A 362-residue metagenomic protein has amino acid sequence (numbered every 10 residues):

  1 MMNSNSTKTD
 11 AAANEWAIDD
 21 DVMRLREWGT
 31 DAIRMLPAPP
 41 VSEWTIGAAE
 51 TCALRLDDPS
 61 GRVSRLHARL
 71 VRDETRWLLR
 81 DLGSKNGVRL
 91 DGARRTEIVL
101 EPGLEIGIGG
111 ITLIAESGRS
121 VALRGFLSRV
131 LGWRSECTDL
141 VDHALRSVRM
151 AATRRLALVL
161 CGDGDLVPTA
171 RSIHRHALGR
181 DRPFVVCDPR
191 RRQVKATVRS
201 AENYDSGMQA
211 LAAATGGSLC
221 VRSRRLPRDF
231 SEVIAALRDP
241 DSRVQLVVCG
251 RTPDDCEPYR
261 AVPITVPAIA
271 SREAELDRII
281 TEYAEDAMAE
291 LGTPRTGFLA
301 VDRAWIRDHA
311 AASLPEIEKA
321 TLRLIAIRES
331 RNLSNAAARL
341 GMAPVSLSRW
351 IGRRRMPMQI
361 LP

Functional and structural regions predicted by a protein language model:
M1-K8, A13-W16, A32-I33, T75 (+1 more regions): Bacterial C-terminal helix-turn-helix
M1-P59, S135-R146: Intrinsically disordered, low-complexity acidic Ser/Thr-rich regulatory segments
D21, I108-S135, E257-P258, R278: Conserved ASCE P-loop NTPase core motifs with emphasis on AAA+ ATPases
P37-I108, H174-R175: Forkhead-associated
S120-R146, I269-A270, A311: Dynamic helix-loop-helix/coil hinge segments at AAA+ ATPase domain boundaries and subdomain interfaces
L140, A144, A170-I173, C187 (+5 more regions): Conserved RecA-like P-loop NTPase ATPase core
S147-M208, A212-S218, A270: Conserved post-Walker A coupling segment in P-loop NTPases
G179-D181, D229-S231, A236-S334, A338-M342: Nucleotide-binding/hydrolysis machinery
